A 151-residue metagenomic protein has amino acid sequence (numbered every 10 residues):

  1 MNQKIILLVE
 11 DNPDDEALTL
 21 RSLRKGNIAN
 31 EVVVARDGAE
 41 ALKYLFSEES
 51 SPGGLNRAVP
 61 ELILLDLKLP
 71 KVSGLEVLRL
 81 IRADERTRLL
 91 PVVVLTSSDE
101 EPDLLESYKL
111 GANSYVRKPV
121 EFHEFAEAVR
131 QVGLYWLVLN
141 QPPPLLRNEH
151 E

Functional and structural regions predicted by a protein language model:
N2-Q3, I28-A29, A58-E61, R86-P91: His-Asp phosphorelay/catalytic-motif detector in bacterial-type signaling
E10: Conserved acidic carboxylate
L18-L20, R24, V33-L62: Acidic, metal-coordinating helix/loop segments flanking the phosphotransfer/catalytic sites of two-component signaling
V34, L69-V72, L89: Residue-level signal for the "D+5" position in two-component response regulator receiver
E40, V120-G133, Q141-L146: C-terminal output helix
D66, T96: Active-site residues of response regulator receiver
N113: Short, glycine/charged-rich "phosphate-handling" switch motifs in NTP-dependent and phosphotransfer domains
